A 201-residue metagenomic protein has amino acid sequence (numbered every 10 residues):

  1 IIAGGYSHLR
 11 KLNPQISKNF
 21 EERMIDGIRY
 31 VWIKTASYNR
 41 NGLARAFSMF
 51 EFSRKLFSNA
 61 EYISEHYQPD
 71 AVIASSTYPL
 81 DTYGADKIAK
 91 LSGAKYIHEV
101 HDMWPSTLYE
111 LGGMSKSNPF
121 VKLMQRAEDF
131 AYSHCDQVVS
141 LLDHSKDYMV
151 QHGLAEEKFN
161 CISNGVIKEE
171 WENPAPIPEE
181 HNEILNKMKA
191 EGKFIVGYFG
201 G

Functional and structural regions predicted by a protein language model:
A3-S64: A conserved catalytic-core segment of Leloir-type glycosyltransferases
G5, H144, I162-G165: Carbohydrate-associated surface elements
Q15-E21, E172-K189: A short helix/loop element that forms part of the nucleotide-sugar donor recognition site in Leloir-type
S37-A44, H66-Y67, S92-R126, E169 (+1 more regions): Acceptor-binding helix/loop patch of EC 2.4 sugar-transfer enzymes, predominantly nucleotide-sugar-dependent
A46-S53, F57, E61, P69-A94 (+1 more regions): An aromatic- and histidine-rich active-site surface loop
L80-Y83, K87-S92, N118-S140: Membrane-proximal helix-turn-helix segments that form the acceptor-binding/catalytic region of lipid-linked
V150, E156-F159, V166-E183: Acidic anion/phosphate-binding donor-loop and adjacent secondary structure in glycosyltransferase catalytic cores
K189-G201: Conserved donor-binding/catalytic core segment of Leloir-type glycosyltransferases
